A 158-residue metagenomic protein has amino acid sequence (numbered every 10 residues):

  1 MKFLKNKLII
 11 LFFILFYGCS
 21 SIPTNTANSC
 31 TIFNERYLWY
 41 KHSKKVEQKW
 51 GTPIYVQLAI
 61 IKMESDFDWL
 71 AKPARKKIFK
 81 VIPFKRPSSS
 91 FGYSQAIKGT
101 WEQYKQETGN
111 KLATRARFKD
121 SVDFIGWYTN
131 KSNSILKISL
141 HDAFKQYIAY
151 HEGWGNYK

Functional and structural regions predicted by a protein language model:
M1-N6: Positively charged n-region of N-terminal signal peptides that target proteins for export
K7-F16: Sec-dependent N-terminal signal peptides
S20-I78, N133-L136: Export/targeting segments at the very N-terminus of extracytoplasmic proteins
T24-N28, K85, G109-A113: Short amphipathic alpha-helical segments at helix-loop
I32-Y40, K49-I54, K72, R86-S94 (+2 more regions): Solvent-exposed, acidic/flexible segments
W69-G109: Mid-chain, structured segments of secreted extracytoplasmic proteins
Y93-K145, A149-Y157: Alpha-helical segment that forms one wall of the substrate-binding/catalytic cleft in peptidoglycan-active domains
